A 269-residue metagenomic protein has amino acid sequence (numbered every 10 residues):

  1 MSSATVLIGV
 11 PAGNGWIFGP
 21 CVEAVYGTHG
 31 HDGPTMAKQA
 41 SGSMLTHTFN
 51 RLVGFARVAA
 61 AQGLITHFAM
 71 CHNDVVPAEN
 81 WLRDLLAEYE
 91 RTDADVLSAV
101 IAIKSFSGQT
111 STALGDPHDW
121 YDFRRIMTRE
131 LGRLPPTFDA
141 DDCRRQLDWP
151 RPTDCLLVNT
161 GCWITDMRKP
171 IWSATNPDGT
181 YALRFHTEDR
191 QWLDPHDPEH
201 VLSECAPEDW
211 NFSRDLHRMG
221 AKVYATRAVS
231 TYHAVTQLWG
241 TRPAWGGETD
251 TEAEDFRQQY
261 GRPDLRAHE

Functional and structural regions predicted by a protein language model:
V6-W16, I101-A102: A conserved hydrophobic helix/loop-capping motif in glycosyltransferases and polysaccharide synthases
G15-T66: Active-site-proximal specificity loops/subdomain of glycosyltransferases
G30-H31, E90, H217: Anion (oxyanion) recognition and catalysis
T46, N50, E79, W210: Glycine-rich phosphate-binding loop at the start of an alpha helix
G63-V76: Short beta-strand-to-loop acidic/aromatic patch adjacent to the donor-nucleotide binding site
L64-I65, D93-A94, A221: Short, high-confidence coil segments that cap the C-terminus of an alpha-helix and link into the following beta-strand
A78-P195: Conserved catalytic core of nucleotide-sugar-dependent glycosyltransferases
S173-E269: C-terminal catalytic/acceptor-binding lobe
